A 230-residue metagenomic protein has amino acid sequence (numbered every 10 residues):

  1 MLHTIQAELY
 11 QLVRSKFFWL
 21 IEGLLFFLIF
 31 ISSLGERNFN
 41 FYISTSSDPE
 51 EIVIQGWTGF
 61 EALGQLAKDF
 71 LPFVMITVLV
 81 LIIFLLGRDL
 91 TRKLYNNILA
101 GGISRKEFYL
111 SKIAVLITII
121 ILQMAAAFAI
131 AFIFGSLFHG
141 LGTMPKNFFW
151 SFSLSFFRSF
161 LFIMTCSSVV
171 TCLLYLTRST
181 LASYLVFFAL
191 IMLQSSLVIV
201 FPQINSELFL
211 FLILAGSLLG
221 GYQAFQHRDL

Functional and structural regions predicted by a protein language model:
M1-L25: Aromatic- and glycine-rich beta-strand/loop motifs that create alpha-glucan
I5-L12, F108-Y109, S153, F157 (+2 more regions): Hydrophobic alpha-helical elements at and bordering transmembrane segments of multi-pass membrane proteins
Q11, L212-L230: Junction motif at the cytosolic side of a transmembrane helix
R14, G101, Y175-L176: Membrane-helix boundary and inter-helical linker elements of multi-pass secondary transporters
F18, E22-L85, L110-L181, F187-F188 (+2 more regions): Secretory targeting signals
S33, G87, S195, L219-Q226: Structural signal for the C-terminal ends of transmembrane alpha-helices and the immediately following loop
F84-I117: Helix-loop-helix units of permease transmembrane domains in multi-pass membrane transporters, especially ABC
